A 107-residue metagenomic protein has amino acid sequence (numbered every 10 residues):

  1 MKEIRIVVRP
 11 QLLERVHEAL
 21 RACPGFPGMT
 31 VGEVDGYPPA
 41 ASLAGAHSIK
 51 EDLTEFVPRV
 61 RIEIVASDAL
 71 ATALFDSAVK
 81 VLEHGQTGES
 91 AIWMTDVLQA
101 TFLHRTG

Functional and structural regions predicted by a protein language model:
M1-G107: Positively charged, small/polar-rich N-terminal and surface patches that mediate targeting and assembly and bind
